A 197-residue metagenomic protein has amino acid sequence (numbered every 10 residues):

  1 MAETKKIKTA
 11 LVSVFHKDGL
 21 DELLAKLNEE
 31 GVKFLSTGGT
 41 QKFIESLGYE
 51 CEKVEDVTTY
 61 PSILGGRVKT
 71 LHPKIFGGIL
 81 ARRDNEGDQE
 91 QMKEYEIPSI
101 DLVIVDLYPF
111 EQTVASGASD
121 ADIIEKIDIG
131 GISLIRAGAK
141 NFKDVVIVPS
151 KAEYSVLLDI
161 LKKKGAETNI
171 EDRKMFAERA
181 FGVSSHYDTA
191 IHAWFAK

Functional and structural regions predicted by a protein language model:
M1-A2, D21-L23, G66-L71, S133-A137: Short, flexible, solvent-exposed loop/turn segments with mixed acidic/basic and small polar residues
M1-V57: N-terminal glycine-/serine-/threonine-rich phosphate-binding loop
K5-K8, I97-K197: Internal alpha/beta core interface subdomains
K6-A10, P73-L80, D120: Short, basic, glycine/proline-bearing loop/turn elements
G19, G87-D88, E111-Q112: Short glycine-rich, flexible loops that bind phosphorylated cofactors or substrates
E22-L24, E45-Y49, D56, I63-G66 (+5 more regions): Short acidic, glycine/serine/threonine-rich loops at helix termini
G39-Y108: Glycine-rich nucleotide/cofactor/substrate-binding loop typically near the N-terminus or early in the first domain
